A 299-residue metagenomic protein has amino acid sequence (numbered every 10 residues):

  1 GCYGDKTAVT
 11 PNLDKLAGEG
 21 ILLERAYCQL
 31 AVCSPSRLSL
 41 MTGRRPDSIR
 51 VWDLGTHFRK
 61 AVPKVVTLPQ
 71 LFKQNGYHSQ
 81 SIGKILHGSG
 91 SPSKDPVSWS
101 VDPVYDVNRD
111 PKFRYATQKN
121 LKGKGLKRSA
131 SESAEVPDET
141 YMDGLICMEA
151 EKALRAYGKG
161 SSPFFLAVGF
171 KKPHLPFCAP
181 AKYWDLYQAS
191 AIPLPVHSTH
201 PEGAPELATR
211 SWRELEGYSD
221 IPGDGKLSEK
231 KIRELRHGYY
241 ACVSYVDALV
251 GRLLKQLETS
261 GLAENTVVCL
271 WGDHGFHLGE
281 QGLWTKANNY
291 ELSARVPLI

Functional and structural regions predicted by a protein language model:
G1-I299: Formylglycine-dependent sulfatase
